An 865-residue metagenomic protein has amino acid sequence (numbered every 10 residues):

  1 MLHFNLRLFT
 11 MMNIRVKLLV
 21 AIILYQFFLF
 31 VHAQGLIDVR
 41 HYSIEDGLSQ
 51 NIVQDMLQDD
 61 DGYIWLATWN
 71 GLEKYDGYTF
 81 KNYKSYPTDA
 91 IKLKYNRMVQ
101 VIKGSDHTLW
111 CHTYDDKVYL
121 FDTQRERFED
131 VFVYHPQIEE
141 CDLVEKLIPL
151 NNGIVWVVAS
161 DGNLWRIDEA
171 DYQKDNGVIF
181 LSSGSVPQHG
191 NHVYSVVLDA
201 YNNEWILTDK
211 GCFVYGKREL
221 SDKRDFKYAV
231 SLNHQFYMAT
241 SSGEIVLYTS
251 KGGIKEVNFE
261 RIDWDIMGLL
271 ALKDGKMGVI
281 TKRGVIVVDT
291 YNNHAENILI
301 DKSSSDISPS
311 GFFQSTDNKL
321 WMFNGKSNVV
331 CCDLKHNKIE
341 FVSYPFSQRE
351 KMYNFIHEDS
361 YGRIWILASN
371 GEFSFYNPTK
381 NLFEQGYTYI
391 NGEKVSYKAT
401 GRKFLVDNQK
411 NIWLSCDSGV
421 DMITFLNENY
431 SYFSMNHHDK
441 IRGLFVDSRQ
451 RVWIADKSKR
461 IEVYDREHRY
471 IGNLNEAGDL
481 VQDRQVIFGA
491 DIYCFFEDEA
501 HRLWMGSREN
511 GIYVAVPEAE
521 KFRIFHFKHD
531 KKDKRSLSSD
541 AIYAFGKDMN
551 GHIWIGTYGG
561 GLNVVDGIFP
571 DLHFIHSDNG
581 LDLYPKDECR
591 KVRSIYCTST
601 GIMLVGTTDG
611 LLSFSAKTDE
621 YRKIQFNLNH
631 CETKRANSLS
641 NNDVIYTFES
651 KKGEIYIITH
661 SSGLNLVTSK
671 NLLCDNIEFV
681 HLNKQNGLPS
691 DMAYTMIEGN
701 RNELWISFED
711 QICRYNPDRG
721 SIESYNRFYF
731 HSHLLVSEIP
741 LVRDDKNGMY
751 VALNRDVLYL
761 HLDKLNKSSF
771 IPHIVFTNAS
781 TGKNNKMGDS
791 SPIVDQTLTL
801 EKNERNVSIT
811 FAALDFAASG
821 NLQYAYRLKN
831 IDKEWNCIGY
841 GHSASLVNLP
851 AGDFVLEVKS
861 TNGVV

Functional and structural regions predicted by a protein language model:
M1-V865: Carboxylate-rich, polar loop motifs that coordinate divalent cations or form catalytic acidic clusters
